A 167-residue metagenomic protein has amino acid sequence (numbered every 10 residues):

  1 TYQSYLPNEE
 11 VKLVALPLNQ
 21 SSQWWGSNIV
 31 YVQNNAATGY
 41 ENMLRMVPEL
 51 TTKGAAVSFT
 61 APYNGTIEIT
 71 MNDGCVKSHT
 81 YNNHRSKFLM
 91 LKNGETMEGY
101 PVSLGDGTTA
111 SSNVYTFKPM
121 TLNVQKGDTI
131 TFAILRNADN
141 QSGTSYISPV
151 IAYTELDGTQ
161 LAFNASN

Functional and structural regions predicted by a protein language model:
T1-N167: Gly-Asp-aromatic-enriched flexible segments
